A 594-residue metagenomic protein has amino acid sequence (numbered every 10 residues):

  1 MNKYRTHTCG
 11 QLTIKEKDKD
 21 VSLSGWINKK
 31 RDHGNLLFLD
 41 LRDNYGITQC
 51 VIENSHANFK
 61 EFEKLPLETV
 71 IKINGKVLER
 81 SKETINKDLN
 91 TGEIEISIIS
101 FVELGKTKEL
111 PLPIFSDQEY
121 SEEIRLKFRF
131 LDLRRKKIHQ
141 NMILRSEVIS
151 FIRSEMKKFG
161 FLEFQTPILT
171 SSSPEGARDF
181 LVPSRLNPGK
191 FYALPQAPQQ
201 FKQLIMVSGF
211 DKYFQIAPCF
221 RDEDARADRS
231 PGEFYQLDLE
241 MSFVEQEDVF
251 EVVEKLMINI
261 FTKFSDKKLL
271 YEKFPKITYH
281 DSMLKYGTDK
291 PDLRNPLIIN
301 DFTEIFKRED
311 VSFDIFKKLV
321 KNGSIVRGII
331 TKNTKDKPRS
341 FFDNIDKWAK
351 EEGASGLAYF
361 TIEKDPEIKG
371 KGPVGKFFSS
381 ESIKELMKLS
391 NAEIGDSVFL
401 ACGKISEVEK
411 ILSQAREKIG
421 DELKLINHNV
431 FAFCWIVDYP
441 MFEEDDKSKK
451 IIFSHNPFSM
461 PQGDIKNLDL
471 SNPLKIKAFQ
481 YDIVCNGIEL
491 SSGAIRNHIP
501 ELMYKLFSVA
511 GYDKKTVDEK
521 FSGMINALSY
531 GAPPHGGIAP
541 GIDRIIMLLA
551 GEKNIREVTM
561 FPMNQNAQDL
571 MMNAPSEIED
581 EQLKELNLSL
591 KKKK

Functional and structural regions predicted by a protein language model:
M1-K594: Class II aminoacyl-tRNA synthetase catalytic cores and aaRS-like
